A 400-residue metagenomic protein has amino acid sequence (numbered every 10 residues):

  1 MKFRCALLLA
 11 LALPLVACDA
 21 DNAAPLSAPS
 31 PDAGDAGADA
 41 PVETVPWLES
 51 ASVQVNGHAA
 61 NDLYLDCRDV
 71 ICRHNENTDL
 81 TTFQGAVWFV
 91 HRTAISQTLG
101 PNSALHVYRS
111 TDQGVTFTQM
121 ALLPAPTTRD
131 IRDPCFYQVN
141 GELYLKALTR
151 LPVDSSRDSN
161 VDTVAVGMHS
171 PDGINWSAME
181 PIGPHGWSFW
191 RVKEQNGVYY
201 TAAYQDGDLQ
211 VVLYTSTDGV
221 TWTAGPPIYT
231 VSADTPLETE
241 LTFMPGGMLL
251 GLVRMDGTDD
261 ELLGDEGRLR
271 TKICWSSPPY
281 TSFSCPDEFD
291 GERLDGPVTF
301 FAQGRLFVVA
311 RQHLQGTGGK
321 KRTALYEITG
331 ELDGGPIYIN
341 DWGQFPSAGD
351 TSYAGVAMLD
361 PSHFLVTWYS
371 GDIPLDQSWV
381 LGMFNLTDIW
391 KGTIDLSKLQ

Functional and structural regions predicted by a protein language model:
M1-L7: Bacterial N-terminal signal peptides that target proteins for export
A6, I131-P134: Short, charged beta->alpha transition segments
P14-A17: C-terminal motif of bacterial Sec signal peptides marking the signal peptidase cleavage site
D21-P25, P29-R73, T81-R129, Y137-D295 (+3 more regions): Beta-rich carbohydrate-recognition and catalytic domains
V356: Hydrophobic, well-ordered secondary-structure elements that form the walls of internal hydrophobic environments
